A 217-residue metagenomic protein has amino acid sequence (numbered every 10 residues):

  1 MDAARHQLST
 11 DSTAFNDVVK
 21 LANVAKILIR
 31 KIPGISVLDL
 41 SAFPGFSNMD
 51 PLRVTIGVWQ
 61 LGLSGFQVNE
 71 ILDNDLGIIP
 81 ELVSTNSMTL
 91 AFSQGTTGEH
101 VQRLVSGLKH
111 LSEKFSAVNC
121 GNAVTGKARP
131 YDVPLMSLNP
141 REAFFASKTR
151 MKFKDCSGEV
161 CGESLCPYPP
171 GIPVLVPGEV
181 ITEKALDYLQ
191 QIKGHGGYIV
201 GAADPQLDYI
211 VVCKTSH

Functional and structural regions predicted by a protein language model:
M1-H6, N23-R30, F66-N69, Q102-V105 (+2 more regions): Predominant activation on well-ordered alpha-helical scaffold segments within soluble catalytic domains
D2-T13, G95, E99: Amphipathic alpha-helix from the class-I
A3-R5, F46-M49, L165: A short alpha-helix capping/helix-coil boundary motif
H6, R30, W59, G95 (+1 more regions): Residue-level marker of positions within ordered structural domains that often coincide with functionally constrained
L8-S9, V58, K193: Hydrophobic residues in alpha-helical segments
T13-T89, S116-P134: Conserved small-domain helix->loop->beta segment predominantly found in fold-type I
I71-D75, E81-H217: PLP-dependent enzyme catalytic core of the Aspartate aminotransferase-like
